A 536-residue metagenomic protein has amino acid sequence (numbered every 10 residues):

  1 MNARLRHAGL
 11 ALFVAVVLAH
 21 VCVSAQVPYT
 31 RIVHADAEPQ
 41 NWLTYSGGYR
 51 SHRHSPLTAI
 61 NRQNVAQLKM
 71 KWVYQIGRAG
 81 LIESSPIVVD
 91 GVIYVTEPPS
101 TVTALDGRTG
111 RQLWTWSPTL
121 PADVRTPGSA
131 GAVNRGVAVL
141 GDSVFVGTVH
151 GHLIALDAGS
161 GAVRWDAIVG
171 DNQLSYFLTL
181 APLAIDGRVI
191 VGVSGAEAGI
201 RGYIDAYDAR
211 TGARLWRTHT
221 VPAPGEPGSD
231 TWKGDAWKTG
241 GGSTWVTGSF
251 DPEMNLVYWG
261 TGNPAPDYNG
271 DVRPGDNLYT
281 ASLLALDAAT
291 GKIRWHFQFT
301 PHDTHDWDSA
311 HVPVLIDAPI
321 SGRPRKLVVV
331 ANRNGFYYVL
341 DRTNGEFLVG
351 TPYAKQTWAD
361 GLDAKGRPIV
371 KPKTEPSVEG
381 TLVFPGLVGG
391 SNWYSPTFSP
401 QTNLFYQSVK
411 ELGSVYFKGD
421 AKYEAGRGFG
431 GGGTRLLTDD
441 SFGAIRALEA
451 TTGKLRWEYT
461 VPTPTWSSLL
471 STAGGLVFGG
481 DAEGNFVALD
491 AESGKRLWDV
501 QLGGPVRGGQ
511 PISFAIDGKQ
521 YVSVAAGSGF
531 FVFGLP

Functional and structural regions predicted by a protein language model:
A8-H20: Bacterial N-terminal signal peptides
Q26-I76, R111-T126, A162-D171, A213-V221 (+7 more regions): Aromatic (tryptophan-biased) beta-strands that constitute blades/sheets of beta-rich domains
W42-S46, L81-T101, T126-H152, F177-R201 (+7 more regions): Repeat-blade elements of multi-bladed beta-propeller folds
S55-G170, S471-T472: N-terminal cofactor/phosphate-binding cores enriched in small/glycine residues, especially glycine-rich loops such as
D106-T109, D157-S160, A209-T211, A288-T290 (+4 more regions): Short loop/turn segments that connect beta-strands within beta-propeller blades
V312-A354, W358-A359, S377-G386, S391 (+2 more regions): Phosphate/diphosphate-binding loops
K410-E411, L437-K495: Loop/turn-rich, solvent-exposed surfaces of beta-rich toroidal or solenoidal domains
